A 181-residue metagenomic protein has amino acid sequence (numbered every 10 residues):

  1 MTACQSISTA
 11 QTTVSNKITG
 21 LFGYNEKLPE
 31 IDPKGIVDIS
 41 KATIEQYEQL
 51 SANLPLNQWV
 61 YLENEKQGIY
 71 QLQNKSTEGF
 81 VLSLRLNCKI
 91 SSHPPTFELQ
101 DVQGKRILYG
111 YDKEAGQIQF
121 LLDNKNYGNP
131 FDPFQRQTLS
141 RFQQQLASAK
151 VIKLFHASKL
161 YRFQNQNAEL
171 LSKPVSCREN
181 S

Functional and structural regions predicted by a protein language model:
M1-T2: Bacterial N-terminal signal peptides
Q5-S181: A generic "folded-domain core" signal
